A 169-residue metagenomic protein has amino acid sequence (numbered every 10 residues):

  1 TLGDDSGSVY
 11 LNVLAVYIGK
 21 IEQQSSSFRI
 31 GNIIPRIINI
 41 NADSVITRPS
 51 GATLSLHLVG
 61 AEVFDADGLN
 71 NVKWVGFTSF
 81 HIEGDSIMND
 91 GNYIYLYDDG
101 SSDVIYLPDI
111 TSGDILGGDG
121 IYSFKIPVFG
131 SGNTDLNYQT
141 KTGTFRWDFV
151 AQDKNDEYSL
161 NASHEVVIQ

Functional and structural regions predicted by a protein language model:
T1, S102-T134: Aromatic sugar-binding surface patches on proteins that engage polysaccharides or sugar-phosphate polymers
L2-Y10, S131-F145: Short glycine/proline/serine/threonine-rich loop/turn segments at secondary-structure transition edges
L11-V13, F149: Hydrophobic/tyrosine-rich beta-strand signature of extracellular beta-sandwich/beta-rich modules, prominently
Y17, R48-G51, G60-N70, S79-D85 (+1 more regions): Extracellular acidic, Ser/Thr/Pro-rich low-complexity tracts
I18-S25, K154-S163: Beta-sandwich strand segments
S27-H57, A66, Q169: Short, compositionally biased P/S/T/A/G/V-rich stretches that sit at domain boundaries
D67-S101: Extended low-complexity, serine/threonine- and proline-enriched intrinsically disordered segments
